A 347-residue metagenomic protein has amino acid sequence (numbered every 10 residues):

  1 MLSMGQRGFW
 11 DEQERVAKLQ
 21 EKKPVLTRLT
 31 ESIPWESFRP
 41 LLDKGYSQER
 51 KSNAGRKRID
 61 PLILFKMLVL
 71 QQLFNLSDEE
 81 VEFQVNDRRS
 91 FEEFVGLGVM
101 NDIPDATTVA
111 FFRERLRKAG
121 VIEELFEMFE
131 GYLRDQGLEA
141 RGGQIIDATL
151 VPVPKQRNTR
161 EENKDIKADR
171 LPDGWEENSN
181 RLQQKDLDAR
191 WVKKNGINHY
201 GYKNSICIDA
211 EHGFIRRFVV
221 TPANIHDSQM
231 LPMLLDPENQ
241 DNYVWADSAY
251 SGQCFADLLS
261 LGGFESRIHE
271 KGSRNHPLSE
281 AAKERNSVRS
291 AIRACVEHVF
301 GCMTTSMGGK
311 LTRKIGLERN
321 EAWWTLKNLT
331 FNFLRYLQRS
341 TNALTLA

Functional and structural regions predicted by a protein language model:
M1-K44, R339-A347: Charged, often Cys/His-bearing segments associated with DNA-binding zinc-finger transcription factors
L26-V69, L73: Basic, short loop/linker segments at the boundary and entry of helix-turn-helix/winged-helix-like folds
P34, G55-I63, N101-D105, V288 (+2 more regions): Secondary-structure capping and boundary motifs in well-ordered enzyme cores
G55-I59, W245-C254, G272-R274: Acidic, metal-coordinating catalytic cores used for nucleic-acid/nucleotide bond scission and strand-transfer chemistry
E79, F83-N86, G96-L97, P104-L261: Polybasic low-complexity intrinsically disordered regions
Q229, C254, N275-A282: Short, charged, surface-exposed secondary-structure boundary motifs
L258, G262, A282-A347: Basic, amphipathic alpha-helical segments enriched in Lys/Arg and hydrophobic/aromatic residues
G262-E270: Short hydrophobic/aromatic-enriched beta-strand-loop microsegments
